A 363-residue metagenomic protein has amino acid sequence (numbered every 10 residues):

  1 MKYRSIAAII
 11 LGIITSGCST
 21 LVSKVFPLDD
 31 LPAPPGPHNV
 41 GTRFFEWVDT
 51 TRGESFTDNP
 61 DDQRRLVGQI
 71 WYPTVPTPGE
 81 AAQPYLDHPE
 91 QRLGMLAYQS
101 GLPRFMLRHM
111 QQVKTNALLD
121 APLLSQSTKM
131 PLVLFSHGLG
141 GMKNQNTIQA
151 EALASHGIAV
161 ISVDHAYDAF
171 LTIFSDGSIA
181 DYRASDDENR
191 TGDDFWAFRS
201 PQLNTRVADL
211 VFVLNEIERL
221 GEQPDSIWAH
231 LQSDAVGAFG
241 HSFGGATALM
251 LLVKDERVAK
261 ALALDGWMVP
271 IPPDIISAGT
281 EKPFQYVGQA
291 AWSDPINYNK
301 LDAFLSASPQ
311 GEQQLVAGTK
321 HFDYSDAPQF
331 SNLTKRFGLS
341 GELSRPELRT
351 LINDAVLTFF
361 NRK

Functional and structural regions predicted by a protein language model:
S16-G17: C-terminal motif of bacterial Sec signal peptides marking the signal peptidase cleavage site
L21-V133, G341, R345, V356-N361: Domain-level recognition of soluble alpha/beta enzyme cores, biased toward histidine phosphatases/phosphomutases
L31-A33, L305-K363: C-terminal catalytic-base region of ester-bond hydrolases, centering on the histidine of the charge-relay
P73-G79, P84-L102, N144-R190, A317 (+1 more regions): Active-site machinery of serine-nucleophile hydrolases
N116-M130, F135-I173, S293-P295: Short substrate-entry loop that stabilizes the transition state in hydrolases
I173-H230: Alpha/beta-hydrolase active-site loop
V213-I276: Primarily recognizes the serine-hydrolase "nucleophile elbow" in alpha/beta-hydrolase and SGNH/GDSL folds
A259-D323: The feature captures the conserved acid-bearing segment of alpha/beta-hydrolase catalytic domains
